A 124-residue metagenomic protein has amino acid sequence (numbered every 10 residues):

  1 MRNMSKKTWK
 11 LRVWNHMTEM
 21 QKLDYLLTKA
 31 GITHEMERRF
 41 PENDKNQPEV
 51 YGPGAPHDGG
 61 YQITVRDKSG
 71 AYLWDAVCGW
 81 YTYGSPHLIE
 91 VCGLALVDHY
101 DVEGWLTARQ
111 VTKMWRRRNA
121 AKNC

Functional and structural regions predicted by a protein language model:
R2, W14, L23, E42-K45 (+5 more regions): Intrinsic-disorder/low-complexity regions
R2-M17, E90-C124: Mixed-charge, Lys/Arg-enriched low-complexity segments
K6-K10, K22, K29, K45 (+3 more regions): Context-gated lysine
H16-M36: Amphipathic alpha-helical segments
G31-E90: Amphipathic, interaction-prone secondary-structure segments
